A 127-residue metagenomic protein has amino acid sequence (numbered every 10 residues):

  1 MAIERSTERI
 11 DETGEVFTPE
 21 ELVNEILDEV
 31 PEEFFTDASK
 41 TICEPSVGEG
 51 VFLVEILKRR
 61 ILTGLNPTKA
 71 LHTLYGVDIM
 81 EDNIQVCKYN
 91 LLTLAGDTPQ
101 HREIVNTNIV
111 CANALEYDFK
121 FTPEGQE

Functional and structural regions predicted by a protein language model:
M1-E127: SAM-dependent methyltransferase catalytic region
